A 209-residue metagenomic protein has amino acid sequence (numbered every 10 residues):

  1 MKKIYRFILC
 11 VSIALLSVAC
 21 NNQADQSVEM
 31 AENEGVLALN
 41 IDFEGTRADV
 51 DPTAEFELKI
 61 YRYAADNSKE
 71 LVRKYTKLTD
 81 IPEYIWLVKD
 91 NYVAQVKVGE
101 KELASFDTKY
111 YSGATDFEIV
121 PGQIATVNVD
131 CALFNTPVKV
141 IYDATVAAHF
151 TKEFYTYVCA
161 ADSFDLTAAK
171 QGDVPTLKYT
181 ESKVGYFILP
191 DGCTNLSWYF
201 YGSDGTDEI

Functional and structural regions predicted by a protein language model:
K3-C10: Sec-dependent signal peptide recognition, specifically the positively charged N-region followed immediately by
L16-A19: C-terminal motif of bacterial Sec signal peptides marking the signal peptidase cleavage site
N21-A24, V28-E32, T76-T79, G99-F134 (+1 more regions): Structured interaction patches on ligand/partner-binding surfaces of diverse proteins
A24-R47, D130-V146: A short, Gly/Thr-enriched small/hydrophobic beta-strand-prone motif that recurs across taxa
V36-N40, V93-Q95, T126-N128, P137-K139 (+2 more regions): Beta-strand secondary-structure signal
R47-T53, V146-T151: A short beta-turn/strand-edge loop motif at beta-sheet boundaries
P52-L103, K152-I209: Tryptophan-paired
T115-A147, K152-T156, A160: Surface-exposed beta-loop interaction hotspot
